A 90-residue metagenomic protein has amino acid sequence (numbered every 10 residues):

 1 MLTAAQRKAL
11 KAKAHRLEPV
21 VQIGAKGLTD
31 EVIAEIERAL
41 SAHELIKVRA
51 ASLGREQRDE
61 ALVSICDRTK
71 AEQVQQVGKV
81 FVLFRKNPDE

Functional and structural regions predicted by a protein language model:
M1-E90: Positively charged, polar, low-complexity stretches
